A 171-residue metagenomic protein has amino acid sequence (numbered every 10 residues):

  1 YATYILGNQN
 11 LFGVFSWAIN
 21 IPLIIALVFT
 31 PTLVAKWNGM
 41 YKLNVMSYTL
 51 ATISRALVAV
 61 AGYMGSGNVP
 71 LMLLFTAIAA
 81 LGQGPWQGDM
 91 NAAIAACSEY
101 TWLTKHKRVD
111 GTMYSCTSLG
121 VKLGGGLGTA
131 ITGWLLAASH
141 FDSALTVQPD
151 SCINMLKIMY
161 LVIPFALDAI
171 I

Functional and structural regions predicted by a protein language model:
Y1-I171: Membrane-embedded alpha-helical bundles of multi-pass transporters/translocases, especially carrier/permease families
